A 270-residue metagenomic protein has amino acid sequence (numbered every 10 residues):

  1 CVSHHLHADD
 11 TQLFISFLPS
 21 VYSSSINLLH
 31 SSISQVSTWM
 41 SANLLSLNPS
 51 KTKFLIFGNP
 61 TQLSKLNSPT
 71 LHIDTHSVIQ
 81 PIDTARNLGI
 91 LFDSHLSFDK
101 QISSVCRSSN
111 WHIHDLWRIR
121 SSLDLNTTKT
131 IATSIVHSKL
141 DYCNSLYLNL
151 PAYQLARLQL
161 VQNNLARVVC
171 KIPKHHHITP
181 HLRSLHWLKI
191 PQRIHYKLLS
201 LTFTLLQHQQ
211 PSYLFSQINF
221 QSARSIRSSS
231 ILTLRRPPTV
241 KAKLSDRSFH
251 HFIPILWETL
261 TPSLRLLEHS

Functional and structural regions predicted by a protein language model:
C1-S270: Hydrophobic/basic alpha-helical segments
